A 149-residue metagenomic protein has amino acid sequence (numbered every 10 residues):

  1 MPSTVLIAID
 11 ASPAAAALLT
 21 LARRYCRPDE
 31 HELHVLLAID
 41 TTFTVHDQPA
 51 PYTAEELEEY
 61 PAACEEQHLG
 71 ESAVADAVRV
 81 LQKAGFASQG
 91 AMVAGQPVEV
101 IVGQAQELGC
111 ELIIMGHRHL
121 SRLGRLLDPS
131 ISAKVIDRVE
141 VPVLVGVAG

Functional and structural regions predicted by a protein language model:
M1, D76-I113: Structural beta-alpha unit
M1-E59: Small/aliphatic-rich secondary-structure junction motif
H34-L36, Q89-V93, L144: General small-molecule cofactor/ligand-binding pocket signal
L37, G116-R118, V147-A148: Short secondary-structure boundary segments
A50-A54, E107-G109, I131-S132: Short, hinge-like loop/turn segments at secondary-structure boundaries
E55-S72: A short acidic, glycine-rich active-site loop that binds or catalyzes chemistry on phosphate/adenosine moieties
L112-D137: Glycine-rich, Arg-bearing micro-motifs that act as flexible, cationic patches
E140-G149: Short, flexible loop segments at boundaries between secondary-structure elements
